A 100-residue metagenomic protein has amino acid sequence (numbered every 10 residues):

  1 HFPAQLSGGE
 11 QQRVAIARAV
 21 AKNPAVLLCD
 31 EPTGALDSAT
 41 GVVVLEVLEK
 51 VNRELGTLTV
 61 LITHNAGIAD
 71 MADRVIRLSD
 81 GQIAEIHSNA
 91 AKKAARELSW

Functional and structural regions predicted by a protein language model:
H1-M71, R77: ABC family nucleotide-binding domain
R74, Q82-W100: Conserved beta-strand-loop-alpha-helix hinge in the C-terminal portion of ABC ATPase nucleotide-binding domains
